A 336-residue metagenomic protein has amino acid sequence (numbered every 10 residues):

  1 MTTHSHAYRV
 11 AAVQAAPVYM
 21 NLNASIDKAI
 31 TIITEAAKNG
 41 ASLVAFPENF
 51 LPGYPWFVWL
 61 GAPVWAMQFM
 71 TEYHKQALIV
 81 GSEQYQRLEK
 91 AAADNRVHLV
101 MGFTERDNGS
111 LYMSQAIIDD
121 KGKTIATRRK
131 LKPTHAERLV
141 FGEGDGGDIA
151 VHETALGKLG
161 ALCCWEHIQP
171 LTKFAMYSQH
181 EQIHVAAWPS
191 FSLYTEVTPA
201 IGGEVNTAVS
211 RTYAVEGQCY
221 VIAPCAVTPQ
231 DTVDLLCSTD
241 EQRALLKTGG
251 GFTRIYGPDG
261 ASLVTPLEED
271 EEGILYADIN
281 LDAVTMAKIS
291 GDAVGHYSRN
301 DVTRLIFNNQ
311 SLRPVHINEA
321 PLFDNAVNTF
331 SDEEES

Functional and structural regions predicted by a protein language model:
M1-L43: N-terminal active-site segment of His-dependent metallophosphoesterases
A7-P17, S114, T127, G157-E166 (+1 more regions): Active-site-proximal beta-strand elements of phosphoester/diester hydrolases
L22, T34-K121, S190-C219: Cys-nucleophile CN-hydrolase/nitrilase-fold catalytic domain and related Cys-dependent amidase chemistry that acts on
A77-H98, K158, C164-L275: CN hydrolase (nitrilase-like) catalytic-core segments centered on the catalytic cysteine and neighboring Lys/Glu
M101-F103, S114-I117, A150, A223 (+2 more regions): Short beta-strand scaffold segments in enzyme catalytic cores
T134-A150, W165-L171: Active-site glycine-rich loop that binds ribose-phosphate moieties when present
C225-S336: C-terminal beta-strand edge segments of enzyme domains
